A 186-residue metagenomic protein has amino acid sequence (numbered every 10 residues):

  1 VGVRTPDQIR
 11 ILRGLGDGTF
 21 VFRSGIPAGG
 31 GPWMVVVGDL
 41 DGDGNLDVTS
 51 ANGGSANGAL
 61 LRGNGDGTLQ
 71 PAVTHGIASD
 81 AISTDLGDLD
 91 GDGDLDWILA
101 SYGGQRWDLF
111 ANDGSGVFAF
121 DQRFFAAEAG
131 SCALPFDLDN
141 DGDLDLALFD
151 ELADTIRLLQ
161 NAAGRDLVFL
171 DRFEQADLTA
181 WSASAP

Functional and structural regions predicted by a protein language model:
V1-V3, V48-N52, W97-S101, L146-F149: Hydrophobic beta-strand segments that make up the repeating blades of beta-propeller and related beta-repeat
R4-D7, G53-A56, Y102-Q105, E151-A153: Short, solvent-exposed loop/turn segments at conserved positions within beta-propeller repeat blades
Q8-L12, N57-L61, R106-F110, T155-Q160: A short loop-to-beta-strand structural motif that recurs across blades of beta-propeller domains
R13-G30, R62-S79, A111-E128, Q160-D166: Blade-edge motifs of beta-propeller repeat domains
W33-G42, I82-L89, S131-N140: Beta-propeller blade termini
D43, D92, D96, D141 (+1 more regions): Acidic carboxylate motifs that coordinate Ca2+ or other divalent cations, activating on Asp/Glu
S131-L167: Blade-level signature of beta-propeller repeat domains, shared across WD40, Kelch, NHL, RCC1 and BNR/Asp-box propellers
D166-A180: Extracellular carbohydrate-recognition regions
